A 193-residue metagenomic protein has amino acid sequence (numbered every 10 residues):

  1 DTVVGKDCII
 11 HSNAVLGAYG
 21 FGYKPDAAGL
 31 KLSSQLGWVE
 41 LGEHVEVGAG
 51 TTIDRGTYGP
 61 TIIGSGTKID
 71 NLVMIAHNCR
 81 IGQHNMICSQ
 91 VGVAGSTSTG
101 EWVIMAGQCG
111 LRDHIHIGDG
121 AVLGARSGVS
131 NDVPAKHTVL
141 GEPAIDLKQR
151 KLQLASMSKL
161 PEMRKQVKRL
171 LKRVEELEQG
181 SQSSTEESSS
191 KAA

Functional and structural regions predicted by a protein language model:
T2-D146: Structural signal for interior beta-strand "rungs" in well-ordered beta-sheet cores of soluble enzyme domains
I145-A192: Long, leucine- and charge-enriched amphipathic alpha-helices that form heptad-repeat coiled-coil/leucine-zipper-like
